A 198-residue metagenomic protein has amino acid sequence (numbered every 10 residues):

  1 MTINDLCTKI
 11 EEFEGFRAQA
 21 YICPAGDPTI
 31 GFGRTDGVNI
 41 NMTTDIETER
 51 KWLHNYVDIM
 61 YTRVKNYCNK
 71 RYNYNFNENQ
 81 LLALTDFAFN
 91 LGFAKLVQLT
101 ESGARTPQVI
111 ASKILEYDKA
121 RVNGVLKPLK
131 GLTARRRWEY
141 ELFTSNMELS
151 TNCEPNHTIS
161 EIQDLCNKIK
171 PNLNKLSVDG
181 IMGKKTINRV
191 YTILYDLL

Functional and structural regions predicted by a protein language model:
M1-A25, R34, V38, T43-V57 (+4 more regions): Long, amphipathic alpha-helical surface segments
C7, E78-T85, Y140, V178: Short, well-structured alpha-helical segments
E14, C68, Y72, K170-N174: A broad structural signal for alpha-helix termini and local helix breaks/kinks
T29-G31, A83-A88, V109-K113: Structural recognition of the beta-strand scaffold that forms the well-ordered cores of secreted hydrolase catalytic
I59-K95: Active-site nucleophile-His-acid catalytic modules used for acyl/amide transfer and hydrolysis across diverse enzymes
Y74-E78, N152, K175, D179-G180: Alpha-helix N-cap/helix-initiation sites
D164-D179: Extracellular-facing binding/remodeling surfaces
